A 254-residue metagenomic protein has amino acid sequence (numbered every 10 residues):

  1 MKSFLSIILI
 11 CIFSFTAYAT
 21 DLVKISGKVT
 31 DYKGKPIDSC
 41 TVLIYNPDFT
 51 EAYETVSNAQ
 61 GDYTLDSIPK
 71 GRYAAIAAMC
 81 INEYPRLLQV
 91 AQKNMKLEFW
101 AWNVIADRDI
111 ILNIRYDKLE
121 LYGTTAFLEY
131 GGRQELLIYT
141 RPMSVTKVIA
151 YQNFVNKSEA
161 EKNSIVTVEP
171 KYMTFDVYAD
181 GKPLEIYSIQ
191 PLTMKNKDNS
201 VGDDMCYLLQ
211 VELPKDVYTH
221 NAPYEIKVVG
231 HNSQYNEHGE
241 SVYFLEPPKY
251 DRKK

Functional and structural regions predicted by a protein language model:
F4-F13: Sec-dependent N-terminal signal peptides
I12-L22: Bacterial Sec-dependent signal peptides at the C-terminal "C-region" and cleavage site
T20-K24, K28-K254: Long luminal/extracellular ectodomains of secretory-pathway precursor proteins
